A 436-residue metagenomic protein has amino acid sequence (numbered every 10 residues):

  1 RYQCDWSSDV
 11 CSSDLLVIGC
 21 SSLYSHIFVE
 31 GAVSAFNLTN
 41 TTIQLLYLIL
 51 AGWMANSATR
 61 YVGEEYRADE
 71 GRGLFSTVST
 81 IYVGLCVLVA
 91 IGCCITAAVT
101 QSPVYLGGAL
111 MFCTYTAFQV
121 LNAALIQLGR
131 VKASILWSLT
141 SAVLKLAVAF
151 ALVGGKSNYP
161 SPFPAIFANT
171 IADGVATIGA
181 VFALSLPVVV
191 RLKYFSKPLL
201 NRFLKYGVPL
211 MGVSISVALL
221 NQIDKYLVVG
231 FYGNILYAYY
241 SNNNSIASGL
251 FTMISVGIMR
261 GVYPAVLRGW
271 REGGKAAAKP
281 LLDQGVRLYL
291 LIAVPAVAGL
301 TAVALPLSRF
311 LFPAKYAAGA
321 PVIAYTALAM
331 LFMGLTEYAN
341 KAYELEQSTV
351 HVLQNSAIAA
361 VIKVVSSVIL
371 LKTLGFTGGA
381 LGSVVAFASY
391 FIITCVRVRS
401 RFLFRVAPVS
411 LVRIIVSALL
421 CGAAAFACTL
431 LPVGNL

Functional and structural regions predicted by a protein language model:
R1-V10: Single conserved hydrophobic/aromatic residue that forms the stacking wall/gate of nucleotide- or nucleobase-binding
V17, L50-R67, N243, A247-V286 (+2 more regions): Helix-loop junctions and terminal segments of transmembrane helices in multi-pass membrane transport/translocation
Y24, S34-A51, P209, D224-V228 (+3 more regions): Alpha-helical transmembrane segments of polytopic membrane transporters and translocases
G31, T96-M111, D283, L291 (+1 more regions): Interfacial segments at transmembrane-helix termini and the short loops linking adjacent helices
T116-S138, A327-I358, I369: Membrane-interface junctions at transmembrane-helix termini in multi-pass inner-membrane proteins
I135-V188, A357-K363, F376-R397, L420: Hydrophobic alpha-helical transmembrane segments
Y159-I166, I178-N221, G261, A265-P280 (+1 more regions): Interhelical loop/hinge segments that connect adjacent transmembrane helices in multipass membrane
A359, V409-L436: Transmembrane alpha-helical segments of multi-pass transport proteins
